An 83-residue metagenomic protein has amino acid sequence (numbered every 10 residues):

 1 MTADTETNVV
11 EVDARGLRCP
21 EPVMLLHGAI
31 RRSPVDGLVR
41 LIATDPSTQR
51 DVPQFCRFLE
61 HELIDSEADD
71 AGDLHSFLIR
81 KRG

Functional and structural regions predicted by a protein language model:
T2-A14: Right-handed parallel beta-helix/beta-solenoid
T7, D36, G72-L74: A general secondary-structure signal for short beta-strands and their flanking turns/coil in non-transmembrane regions
T7-V10, E62, F77: Residue-level marker of intrinsically disordered, low-complexity segments enriched for small/polar residues
V12-A68: Amphipathic, hydrophobic secondary-structure cores in small proteins
D69-G83: C-terminal edge-of-domain segments
